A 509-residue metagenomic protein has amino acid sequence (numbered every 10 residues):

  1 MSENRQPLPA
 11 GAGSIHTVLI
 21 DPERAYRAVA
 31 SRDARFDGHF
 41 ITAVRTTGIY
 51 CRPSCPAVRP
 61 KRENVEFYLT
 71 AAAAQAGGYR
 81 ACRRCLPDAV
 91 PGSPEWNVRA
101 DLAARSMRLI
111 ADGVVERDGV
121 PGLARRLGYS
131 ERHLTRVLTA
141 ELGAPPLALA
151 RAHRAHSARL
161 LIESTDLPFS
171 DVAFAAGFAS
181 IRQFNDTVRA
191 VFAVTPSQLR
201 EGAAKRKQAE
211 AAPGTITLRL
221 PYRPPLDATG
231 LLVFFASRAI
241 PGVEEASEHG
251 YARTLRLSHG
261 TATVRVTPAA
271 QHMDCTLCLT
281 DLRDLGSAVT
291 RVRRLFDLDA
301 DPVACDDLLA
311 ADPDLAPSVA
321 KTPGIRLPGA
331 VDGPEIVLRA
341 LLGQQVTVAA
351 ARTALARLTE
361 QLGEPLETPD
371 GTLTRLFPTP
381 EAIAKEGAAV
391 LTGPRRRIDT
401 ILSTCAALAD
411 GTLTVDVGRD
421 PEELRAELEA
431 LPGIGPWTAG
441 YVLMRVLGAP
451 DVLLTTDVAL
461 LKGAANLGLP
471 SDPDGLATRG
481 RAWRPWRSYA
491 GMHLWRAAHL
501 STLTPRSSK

Functional and structural regions predicted by a protein language model:
M1-K509: HhH-family (HhH-GPD) DNA N-glycosylase catalytic core used in base-excision repair
